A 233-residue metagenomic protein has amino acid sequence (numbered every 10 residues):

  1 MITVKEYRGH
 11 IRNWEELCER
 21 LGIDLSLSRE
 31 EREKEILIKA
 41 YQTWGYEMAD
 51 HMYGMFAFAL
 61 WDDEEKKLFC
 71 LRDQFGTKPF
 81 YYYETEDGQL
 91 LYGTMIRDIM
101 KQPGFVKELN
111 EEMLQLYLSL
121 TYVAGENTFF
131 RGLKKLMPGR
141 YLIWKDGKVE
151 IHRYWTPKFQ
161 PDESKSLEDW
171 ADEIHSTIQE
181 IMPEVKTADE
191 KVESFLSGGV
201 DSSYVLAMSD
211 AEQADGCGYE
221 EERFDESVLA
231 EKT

Functional and structural regions predicted by a protein language model:
M1-T233: Cysteine-centered catalytic environments shared across enzyme families
